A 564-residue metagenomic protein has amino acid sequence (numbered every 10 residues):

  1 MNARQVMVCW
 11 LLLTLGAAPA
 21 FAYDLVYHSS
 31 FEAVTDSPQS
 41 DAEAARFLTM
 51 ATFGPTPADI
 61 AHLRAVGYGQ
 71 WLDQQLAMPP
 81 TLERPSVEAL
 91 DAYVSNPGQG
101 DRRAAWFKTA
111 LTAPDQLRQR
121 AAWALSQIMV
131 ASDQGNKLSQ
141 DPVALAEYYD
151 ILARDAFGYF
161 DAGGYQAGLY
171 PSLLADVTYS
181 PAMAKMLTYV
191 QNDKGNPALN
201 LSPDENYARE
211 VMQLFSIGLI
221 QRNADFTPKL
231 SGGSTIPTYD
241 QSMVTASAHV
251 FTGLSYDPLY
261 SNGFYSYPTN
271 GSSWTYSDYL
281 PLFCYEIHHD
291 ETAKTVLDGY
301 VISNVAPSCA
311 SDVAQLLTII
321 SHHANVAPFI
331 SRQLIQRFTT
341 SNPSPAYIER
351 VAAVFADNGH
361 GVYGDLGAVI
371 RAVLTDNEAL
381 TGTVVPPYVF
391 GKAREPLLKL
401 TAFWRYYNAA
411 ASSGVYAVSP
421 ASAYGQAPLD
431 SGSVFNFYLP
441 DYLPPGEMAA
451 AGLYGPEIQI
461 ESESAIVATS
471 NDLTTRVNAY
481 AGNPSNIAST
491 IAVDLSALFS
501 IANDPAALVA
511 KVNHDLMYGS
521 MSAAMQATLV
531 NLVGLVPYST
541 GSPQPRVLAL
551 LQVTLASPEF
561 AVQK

Functional and structural regions predicted by a protein language model:
M1-V8: Bacterial N-terminal signal peptides that target proteins for export
V8-A17: Bacterial N-terminal signal peptides
A20-A22: Boundary at the C-terminal end of the N-terminal hydrophobic targeting segment
D24-A33: Ser/Thr-rich, Pro/Gly/Ala-heavy low-complexity intrinsically disordered linkers and tails of secreted extracellular
V34-T81: N-terminal mature-domain "stem" immediately C-terminal to a signal peptide or N-terminal signal-anchor/transmembrane
A45, T49-T52, D91, H323-A327 (+2 more regions): Flexible, low-complexity segments enriched for small/polar residues
R64-G67, V87-E88, Q99-F107, Q140-V415 (+1 more regions): Active-site substrate-binding loop specific to GH73 endo-beta-N-acetylglucosaminidase modules in bacterial autolysins
D101-R102, T112-R120: Amphipathic interfacial helices
